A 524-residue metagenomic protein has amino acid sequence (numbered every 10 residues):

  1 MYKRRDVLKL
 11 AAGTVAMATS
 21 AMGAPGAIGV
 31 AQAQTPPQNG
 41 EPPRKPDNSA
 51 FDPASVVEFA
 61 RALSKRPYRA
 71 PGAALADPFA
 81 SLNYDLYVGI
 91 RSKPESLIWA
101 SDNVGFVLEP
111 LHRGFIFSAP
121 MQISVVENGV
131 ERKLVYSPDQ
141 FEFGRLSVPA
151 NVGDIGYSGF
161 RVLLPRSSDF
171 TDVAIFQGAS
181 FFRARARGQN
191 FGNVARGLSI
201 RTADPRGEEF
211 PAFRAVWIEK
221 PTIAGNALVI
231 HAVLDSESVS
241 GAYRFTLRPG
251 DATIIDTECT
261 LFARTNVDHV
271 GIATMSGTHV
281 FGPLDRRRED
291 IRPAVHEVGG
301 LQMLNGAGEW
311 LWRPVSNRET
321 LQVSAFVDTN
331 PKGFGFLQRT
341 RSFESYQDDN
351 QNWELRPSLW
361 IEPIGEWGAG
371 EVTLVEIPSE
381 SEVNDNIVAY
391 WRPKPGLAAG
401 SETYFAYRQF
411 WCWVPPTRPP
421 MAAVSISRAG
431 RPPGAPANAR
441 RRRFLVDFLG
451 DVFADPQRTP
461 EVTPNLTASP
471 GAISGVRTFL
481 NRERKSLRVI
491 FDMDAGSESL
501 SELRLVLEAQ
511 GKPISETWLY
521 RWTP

Functional and structural regions predicted by a protein language model:
M1, D6-A33: N-terminal export signals
P37-Y84, R91-K93, L111, S345-P524: Terminal accessory/anchoring regions of large secretory-pathway or extracellular enzymes
Y68-D204: Solvent-exposed N-terminal domain segments of exported/luminal and surface proteins
D85, G156, I175, Q189-F191 (+3 more regions): A contiguous, surface-exposed recognition patch within enzymatic or periplasmic domains that forms
D85-V88, K93-I98, G129-K133, T253 (+3 more regions): Primarily extracytoplasmic ectodomains and periplasmic/lumenal surface modules that are beta-strand-rich
P120-V126, L301, G335, L359 (+1 more regions): Short polybasic amphipathic segments
G192-G250, G365-P378, N384: Extended, loop-rich substrate-binding clefts of extracytoplasmic carbohydrate-active enzymes
A232-F281: Acidic, contiguous internal or C-terminal segments within carbohydrate-active enzymes that form a structured patch used
